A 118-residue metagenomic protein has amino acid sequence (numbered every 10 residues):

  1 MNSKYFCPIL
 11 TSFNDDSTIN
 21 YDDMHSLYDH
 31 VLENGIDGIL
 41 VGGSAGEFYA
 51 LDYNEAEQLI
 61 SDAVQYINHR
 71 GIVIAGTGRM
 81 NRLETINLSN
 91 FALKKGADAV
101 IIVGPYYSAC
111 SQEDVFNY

Functional and structural regions predicted by a protein language model:
M1-C7, T11-Y118: Active-site beta->alpha loop and helix N-cap motifs at the rims of alpha/beta catalytic domains
